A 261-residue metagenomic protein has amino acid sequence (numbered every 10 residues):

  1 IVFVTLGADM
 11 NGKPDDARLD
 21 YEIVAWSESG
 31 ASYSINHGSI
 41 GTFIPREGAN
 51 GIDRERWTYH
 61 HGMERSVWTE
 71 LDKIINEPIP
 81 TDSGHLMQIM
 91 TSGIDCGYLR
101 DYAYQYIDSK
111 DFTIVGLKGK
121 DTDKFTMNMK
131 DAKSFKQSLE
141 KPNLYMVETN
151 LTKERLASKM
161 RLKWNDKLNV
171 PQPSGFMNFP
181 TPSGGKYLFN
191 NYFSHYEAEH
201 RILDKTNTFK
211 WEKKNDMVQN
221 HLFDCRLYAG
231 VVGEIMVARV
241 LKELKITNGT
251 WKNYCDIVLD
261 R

Functional and structural regions predicted by a protein language model:
I1-V115, K153-R261: RNase H-like, metal-dependent nuclease domains and their acidic two-metal-ion catalytic environment used
D108-S158: Conserved beta-strand -> loop -> alpha-helix junction used to position metal-binding or nucleic-acid-contacting
